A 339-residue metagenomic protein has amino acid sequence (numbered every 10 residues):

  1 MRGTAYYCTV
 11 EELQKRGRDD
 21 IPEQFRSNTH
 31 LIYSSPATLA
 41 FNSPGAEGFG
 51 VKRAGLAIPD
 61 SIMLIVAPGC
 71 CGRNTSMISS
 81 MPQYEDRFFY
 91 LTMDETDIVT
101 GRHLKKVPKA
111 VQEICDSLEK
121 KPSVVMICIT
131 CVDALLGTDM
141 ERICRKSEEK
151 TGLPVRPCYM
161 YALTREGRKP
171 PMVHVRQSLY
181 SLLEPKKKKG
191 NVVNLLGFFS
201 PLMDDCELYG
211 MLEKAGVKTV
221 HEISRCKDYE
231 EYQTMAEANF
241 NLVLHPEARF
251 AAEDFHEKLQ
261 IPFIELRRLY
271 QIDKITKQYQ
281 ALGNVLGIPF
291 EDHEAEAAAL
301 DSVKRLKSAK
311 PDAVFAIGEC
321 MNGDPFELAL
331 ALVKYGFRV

Functional and structural regions predicted by a protein language model:
M1-V339: An N-terminal assembly and electron-transfer interface module characteristic of large anaerobic redox and radical
